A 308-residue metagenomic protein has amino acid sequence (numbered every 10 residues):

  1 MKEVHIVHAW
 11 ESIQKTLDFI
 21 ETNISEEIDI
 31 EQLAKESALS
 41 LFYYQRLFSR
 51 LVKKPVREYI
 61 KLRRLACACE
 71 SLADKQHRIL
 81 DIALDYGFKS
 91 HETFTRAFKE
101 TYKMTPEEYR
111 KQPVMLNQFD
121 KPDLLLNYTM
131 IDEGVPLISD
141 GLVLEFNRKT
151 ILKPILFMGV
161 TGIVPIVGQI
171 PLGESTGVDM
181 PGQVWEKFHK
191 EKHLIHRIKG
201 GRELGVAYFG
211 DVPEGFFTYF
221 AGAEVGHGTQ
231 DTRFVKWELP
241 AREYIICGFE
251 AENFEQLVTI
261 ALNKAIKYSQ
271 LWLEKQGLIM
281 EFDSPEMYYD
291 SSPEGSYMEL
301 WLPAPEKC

Functional and structural regions predicted by a protein language model:
M1-I13: Short, charge-enriched, intrinsically disordered boundary segments that mark the beginning of a structured element
M1-V4, E27-R63, A83-T105: Basic/polar phosphate-binding segments, predominantly the helix-turn-helix DNA-binding elements of transcriptional
H5-I6, N23, E27, I170-G177: Short, N-terminal intrinsically disordered low-complexity segments that are rich in Pro/Gly and polar/charged residues
V7-W10, L62, V178, G182: Short, conserved loop/turn and helix-capping segments at secondary-structure boundaries that abut family-defining
S12, T16, D29, S37 (+1 more regions): Short N-terminal amphipathic alpha-helix/helix-capping patch enriched in small hydrophobics with frequent Ser/Thr
Q14, D18-E31, R50-Y86, P113-G134: Terminal helix-turn-helix DNA-binding modules in bacterial transcription factors
A66, E92, R96-M104, R110-C308: A solvent-exposed interaction/effector surface
